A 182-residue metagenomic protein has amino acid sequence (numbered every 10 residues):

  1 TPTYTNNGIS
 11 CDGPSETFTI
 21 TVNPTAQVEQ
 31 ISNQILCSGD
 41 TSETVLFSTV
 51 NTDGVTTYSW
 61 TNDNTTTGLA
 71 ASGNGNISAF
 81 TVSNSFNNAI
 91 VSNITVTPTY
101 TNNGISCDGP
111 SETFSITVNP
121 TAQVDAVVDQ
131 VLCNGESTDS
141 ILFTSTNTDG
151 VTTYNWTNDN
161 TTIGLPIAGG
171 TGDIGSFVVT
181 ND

Functional and structural regions predicted by a protein language model:
T1-D182: Extracellular low-complexity Ser/Thr/Asn/Gly-rich intrinsically disordered segments
